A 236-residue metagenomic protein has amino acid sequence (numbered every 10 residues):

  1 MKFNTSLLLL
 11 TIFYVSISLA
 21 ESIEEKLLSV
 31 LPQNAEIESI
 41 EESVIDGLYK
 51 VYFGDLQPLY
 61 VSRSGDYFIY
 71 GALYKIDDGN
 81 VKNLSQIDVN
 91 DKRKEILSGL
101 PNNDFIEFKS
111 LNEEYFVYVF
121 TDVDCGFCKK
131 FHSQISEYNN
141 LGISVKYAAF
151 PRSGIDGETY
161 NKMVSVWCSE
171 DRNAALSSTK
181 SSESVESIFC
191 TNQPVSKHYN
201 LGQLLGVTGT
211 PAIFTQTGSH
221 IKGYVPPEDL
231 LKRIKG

Functional and structural regions predicted by a protein language model:
K2-L10: Sec-dependent signal peptide recognition, specifically the positively charged N-region followed immediately by
V15-I17: N-terminal signal peptide c-region/cleavage motif recognized by signal peptidases
L19-E36: Short, non-transmembrane alpha-helical segments in secretory-pathway proteins
E36-S39, D46-Y52, Q57-Y60, S64-V81 (+1 more regions): Thiol/selenol-based redox catalytic cores and closely related redox-interacting motifs
N80-I106: N-terminal "domain-start" segment that seeds a small globular fold
F108-K129, V145: Short active-site neighborhood of thiol/selenol oxidoreductases, capturing the structured segment around
T121, K129-N140: Typically the conserved alpha-helix immediately C-terminal to a functionally engaged Cys/Sec in thioredoxin-like
A149-P151: Residue-level recognition of beta-strand->loop/alpha-helix junctions
